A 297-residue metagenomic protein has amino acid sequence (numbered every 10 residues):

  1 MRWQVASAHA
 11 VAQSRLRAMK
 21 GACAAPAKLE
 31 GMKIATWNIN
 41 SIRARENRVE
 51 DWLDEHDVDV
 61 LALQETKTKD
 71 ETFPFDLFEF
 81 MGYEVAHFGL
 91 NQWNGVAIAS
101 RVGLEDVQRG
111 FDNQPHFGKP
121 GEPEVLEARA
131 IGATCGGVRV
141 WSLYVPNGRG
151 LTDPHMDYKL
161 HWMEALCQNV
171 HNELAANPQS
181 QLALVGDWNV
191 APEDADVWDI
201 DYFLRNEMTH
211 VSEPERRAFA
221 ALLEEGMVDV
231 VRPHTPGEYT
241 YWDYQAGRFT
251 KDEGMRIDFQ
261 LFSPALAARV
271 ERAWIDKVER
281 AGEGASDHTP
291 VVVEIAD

Functional and structural regions predicted by a protein language model:
V11, W274-D297: Surface polyanion/phosphate-binding segment centered on an Asp-His-Pro turn
M19-V96, D297: N-terminal, active-site-proximal structural segment of metallo-dependent hydrolase catalytic domains
M32-S41, G137-T152, H288: Active-site-proximal beta-strand elements of phosphoester/diester hydrolases
I34-N38, L53-E71, V140, V170-D194 (+4 more regions): Active-site beta-strand/loop signature of hydrolases that rely on acidic residues for catalysis
T66-K67, F73-G150: Structured beta-strand-rich core segments of catalytic domains in phosphoester-bond hydrolases
M81-G82, W162-I257: Metal-dependent phosphoesterases centered on the DNase I-like endonuclease/exonuclease/phosphatase
Q92-V107, R248-R269, I295: Conserved beta strand-loop-helix elements of the APE1-like EEP
